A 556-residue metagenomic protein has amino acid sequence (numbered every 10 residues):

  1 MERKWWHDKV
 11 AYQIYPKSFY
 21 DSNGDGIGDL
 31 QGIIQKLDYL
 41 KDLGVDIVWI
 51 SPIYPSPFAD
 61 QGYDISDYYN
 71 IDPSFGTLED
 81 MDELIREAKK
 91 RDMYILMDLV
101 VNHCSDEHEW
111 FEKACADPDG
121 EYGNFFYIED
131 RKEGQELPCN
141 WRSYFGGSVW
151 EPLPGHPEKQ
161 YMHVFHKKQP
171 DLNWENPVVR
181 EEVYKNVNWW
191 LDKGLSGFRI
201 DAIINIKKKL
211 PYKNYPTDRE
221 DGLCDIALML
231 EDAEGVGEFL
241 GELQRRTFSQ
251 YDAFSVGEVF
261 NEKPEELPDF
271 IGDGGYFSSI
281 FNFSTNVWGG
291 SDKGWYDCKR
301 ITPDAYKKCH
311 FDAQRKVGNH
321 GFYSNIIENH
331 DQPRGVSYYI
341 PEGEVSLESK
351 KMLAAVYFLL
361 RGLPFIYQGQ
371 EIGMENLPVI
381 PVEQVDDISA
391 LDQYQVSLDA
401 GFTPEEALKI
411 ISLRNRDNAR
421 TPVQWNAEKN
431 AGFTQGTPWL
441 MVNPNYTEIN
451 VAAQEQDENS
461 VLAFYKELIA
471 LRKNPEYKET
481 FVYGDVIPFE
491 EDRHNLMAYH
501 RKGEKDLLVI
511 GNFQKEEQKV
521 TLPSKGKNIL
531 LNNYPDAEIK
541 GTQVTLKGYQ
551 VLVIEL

Functional and structural regions predicted by a protein language model:
M1-P55, D82, R86-A88, L363-I366 (+2 more regions): Carbohydrate-interacting/catalytic domains
E2-N188, D192, N205-E265, F270 (+1 more regions): Acidic/aromatic-lined carbohydrate-recognition and catalytic surfaces of CAZymes acting on diverse glycans
P16, L99, A202, V259 (+3 more regions): Residues immediately flanking
K36, E87, N186-K193, E242-R246 (+5 more regions): Generic, well-ordered alpha-helical scaffold segments in large soluble proteins
V48, F198-I200: Hydrophobic residues within beta-strands of alpha/beta enzymes
Y94, D98, G197, F254 (+3 more regions): Hydrophobic "anchor" residues on beta-strands that sit immediately upstream of conserved functional sites
D106-R142, L240, Q244-P422, A427: Conserved alpha/beta catalytic core and glycan-binding cleft of carbohydrate-active enzymes
P170-R180, A227-L230, G335-E348, K409-I410 (+1 more regions): Active-site rim elements
